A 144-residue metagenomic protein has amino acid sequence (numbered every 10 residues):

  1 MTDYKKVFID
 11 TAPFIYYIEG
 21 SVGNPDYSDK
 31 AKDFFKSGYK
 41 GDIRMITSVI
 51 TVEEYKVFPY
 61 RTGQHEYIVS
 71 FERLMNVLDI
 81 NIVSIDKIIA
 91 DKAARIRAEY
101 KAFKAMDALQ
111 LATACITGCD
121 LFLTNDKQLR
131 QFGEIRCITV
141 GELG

Functional and structural regions predicted by a protein language model:
M1-K6, D33-S37, N81, L111 (+1 more regions): Acidic, PIN/NYN-like endoribonuclease modules and their adjacent C-terminal/linker elements
M1-T47, Y60-I68, K127, L143-G144: Short, well-structured N-terminal submotif of metal-dependent ribonuclease cores
T11, V49, K87, D107-L111: Conserved glycosyltransferase catalytic-site signature
I18-E19, P59, R97, G133: Short, flexible helix/strand-to-coil boundary loops that buttress conserved ligand/catalytic motifs in alpha/beta
F34-G38, L74, I96: Hydrophobic helix-cap positions at the C-terminus of alpha-helices in RecA-like/P-loop ATPase nucleotide-binding cores
M45, I50-E53, L78-Y100: Acidic catalytic patch
Q64-V69, M75-D79: Helix-adjacent hinge/juxtasegments
